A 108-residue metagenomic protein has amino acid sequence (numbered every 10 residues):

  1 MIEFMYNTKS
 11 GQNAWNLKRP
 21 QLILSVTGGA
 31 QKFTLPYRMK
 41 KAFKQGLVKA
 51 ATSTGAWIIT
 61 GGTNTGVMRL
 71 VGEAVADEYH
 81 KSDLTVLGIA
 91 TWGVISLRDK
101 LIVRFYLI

Functional and structural regions predicted by a protein language model:
M1-I108: Acidic/glycine-enriched connector segments
